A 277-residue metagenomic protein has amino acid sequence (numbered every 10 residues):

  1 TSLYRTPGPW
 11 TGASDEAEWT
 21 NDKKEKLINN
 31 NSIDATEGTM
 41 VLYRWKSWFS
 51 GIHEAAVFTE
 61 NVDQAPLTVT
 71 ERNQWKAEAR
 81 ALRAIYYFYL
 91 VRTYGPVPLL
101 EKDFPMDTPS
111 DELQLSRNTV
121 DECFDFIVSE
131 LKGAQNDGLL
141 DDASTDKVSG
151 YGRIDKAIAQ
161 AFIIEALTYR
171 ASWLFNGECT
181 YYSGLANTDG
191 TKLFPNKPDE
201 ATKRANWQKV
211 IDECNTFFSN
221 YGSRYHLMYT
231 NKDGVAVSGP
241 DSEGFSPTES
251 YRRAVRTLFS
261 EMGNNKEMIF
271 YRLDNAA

Functional and structural regions predicted by a protein language model:
T1-D22, K76, V97, E101 (+3 more regions): An aromatic- and glycine-enriched ligand-binding surface/loop that stacks and positions planar moieties
E18-Y94, S110-Y151: Conserved, well-structured interaction surfaces
D103-P109: Short linear capping/connector segments at secondary-structure termini
